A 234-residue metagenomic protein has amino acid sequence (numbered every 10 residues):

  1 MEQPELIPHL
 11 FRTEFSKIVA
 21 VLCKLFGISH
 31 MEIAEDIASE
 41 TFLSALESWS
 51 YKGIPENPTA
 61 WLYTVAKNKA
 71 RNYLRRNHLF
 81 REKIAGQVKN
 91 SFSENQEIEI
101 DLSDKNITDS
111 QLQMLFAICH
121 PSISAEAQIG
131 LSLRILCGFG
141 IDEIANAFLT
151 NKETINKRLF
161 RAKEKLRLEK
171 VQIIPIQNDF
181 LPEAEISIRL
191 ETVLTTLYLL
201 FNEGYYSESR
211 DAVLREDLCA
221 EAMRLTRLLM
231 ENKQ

Functional and structural regions predicted by a protein language model:
M1-F26, A184-T195, L199: A short, charge-rich alpha-helical start-of-domain segment used by transcription regulators
F11-M31, S44-S48, Y206-E208, T226: Amphipathic, Lys/Arg- and hydrophobic-enriched alpha-helical face
V19, F26, F42, K163-K170: C-terminal flanking helix
D36-L43, E56-N68: Structural recognition of an alpha-helix C-terminal capping motif at a helix-to-coil junction
T41, L131, I144-A145, I155: Hydrophobic positions on the alpha-helical face of helix-turn-helix-like DNA-binding modules
K67-A85: Arg/Lys-rich amphipathic alpha helix in sigma70-family domain 2
F92-H120, I141, E153-Q234: Amphipathic helix-loop-helix modules that constitute alpha-helical solenoid scaffolds
S122-F139: Short amphipathic alpha helix immediately N-terminal
